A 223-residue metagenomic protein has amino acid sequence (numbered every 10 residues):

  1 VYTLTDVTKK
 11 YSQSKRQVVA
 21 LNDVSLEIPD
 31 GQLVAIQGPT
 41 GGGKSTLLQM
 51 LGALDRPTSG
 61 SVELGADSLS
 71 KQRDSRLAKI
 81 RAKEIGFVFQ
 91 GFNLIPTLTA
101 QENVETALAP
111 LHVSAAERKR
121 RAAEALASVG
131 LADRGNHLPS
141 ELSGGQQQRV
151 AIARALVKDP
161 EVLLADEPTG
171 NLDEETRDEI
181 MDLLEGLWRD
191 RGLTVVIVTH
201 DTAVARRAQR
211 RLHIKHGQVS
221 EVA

Functional and structural regions predicted by a protein language model:
Y2-I214: ABC family nucleotide-binding domain
R211-A223: H-loop (His-switch) and adjacent beta-strand-loop-beta switch element of ABC-type ATPase nucleotide-binding domains
